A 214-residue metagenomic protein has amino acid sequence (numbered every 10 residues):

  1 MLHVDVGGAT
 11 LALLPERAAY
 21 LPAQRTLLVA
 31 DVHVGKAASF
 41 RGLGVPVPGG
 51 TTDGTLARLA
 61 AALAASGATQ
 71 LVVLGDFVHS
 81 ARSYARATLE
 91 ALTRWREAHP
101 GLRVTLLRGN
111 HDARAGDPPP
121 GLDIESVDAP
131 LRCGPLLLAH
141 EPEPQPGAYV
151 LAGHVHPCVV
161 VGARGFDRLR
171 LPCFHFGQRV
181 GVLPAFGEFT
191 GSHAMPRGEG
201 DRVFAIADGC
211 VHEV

Functional and structural regions predicted by a protein language model:
M1-L74, H79-V214: Extended recognition/assembly regions associated with phosphoester-bond processing machinery
